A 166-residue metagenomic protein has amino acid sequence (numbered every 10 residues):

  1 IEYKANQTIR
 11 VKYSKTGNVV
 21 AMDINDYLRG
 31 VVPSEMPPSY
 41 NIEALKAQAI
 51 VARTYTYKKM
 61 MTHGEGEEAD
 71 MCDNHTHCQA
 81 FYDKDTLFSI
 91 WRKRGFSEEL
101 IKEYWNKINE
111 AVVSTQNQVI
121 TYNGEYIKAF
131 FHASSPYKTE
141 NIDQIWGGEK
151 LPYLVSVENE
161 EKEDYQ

Functional and structural regions predicted by a protein language model:
I1-Q166: Conserved, single-site charged/polar hotspot
